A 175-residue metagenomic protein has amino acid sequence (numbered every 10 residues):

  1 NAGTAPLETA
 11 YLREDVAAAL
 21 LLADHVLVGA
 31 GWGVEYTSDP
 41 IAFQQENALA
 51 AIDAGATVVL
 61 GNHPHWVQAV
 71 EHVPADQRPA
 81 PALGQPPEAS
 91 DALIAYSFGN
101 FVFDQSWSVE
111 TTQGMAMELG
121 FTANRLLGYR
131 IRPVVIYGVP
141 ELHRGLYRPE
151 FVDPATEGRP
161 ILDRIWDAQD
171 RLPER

Functional and structural regions predicted by a protein language model:
N1-R175: Acidic, metal/ion-coordinating pockets
